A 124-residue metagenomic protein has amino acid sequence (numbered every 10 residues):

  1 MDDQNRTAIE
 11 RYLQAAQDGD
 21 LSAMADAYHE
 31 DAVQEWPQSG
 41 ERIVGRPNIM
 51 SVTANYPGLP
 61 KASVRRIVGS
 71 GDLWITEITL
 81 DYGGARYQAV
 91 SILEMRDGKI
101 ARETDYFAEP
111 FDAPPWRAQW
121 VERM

Functional and structural regions predicted by a protein language model:
M1-M124: C-terminal and inter-domain tail/linker signature
